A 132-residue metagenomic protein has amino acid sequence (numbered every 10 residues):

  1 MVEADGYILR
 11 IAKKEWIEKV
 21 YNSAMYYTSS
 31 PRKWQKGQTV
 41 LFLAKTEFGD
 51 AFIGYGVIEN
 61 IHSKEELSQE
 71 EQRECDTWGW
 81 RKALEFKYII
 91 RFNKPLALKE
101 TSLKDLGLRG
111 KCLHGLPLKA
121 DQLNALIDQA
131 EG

Functional and structural regions predicted by a protein language model:
M1-Q35, A51-I53, K64-G132: Contiguous surface segments at macromolecular interaction interfaces
I11-A12, L43-K45: Acidic/polar N-terminal loop/beta-strand segments that form early-domain functional surfaces
R32-A44: Short coil-to-beta transition motif at edge beta-strands of beta-rich domains
T46-V57: Short coil-to-beta-strand transition motifs
E59-S63: Short edge-strand/loop segments of extracellular domains
